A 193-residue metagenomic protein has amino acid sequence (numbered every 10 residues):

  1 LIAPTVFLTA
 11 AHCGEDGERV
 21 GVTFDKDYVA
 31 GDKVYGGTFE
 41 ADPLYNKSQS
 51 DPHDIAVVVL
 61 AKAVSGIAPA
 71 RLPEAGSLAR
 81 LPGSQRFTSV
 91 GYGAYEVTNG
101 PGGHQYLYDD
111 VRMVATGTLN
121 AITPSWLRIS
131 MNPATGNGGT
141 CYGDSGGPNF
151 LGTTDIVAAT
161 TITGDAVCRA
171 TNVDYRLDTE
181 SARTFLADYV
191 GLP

Functional and structural regions predicted by a protein language model:
L1-E15, V20-V22, Y108-N120, T140-P193: C-terminal subregion of chymotrypsin/trypsin-like serine protease catalytic domains
A3-P4, L8-D42, S50, L81-S84 (+1 more regions): Catalytic-histidine neighborhood of serine endopeptidases, predominantly the chymotrypsin-like S1/PA family
A10, S48-D54, G146: Repeated polar recognition positions within modular binding domains
Y28-G31, K47-S50, T153-I156, R169: Short, solvent-exposed loop/turn segments that connect beta-strands within catalytic domains and beta-strand-rich
K33-G36, R86, V114-T116, G146: Conserved beta-strand residues within beta-sheet cores
P43-N46, I122-P124: Short, conserved beta-turn/loop elements at beta-strand boundaries and strand-helix junctions
P52-G139, A166, N172-V173, T179-A187: Chymotrypsin/trypsin-fold serine protease catalytic domain
